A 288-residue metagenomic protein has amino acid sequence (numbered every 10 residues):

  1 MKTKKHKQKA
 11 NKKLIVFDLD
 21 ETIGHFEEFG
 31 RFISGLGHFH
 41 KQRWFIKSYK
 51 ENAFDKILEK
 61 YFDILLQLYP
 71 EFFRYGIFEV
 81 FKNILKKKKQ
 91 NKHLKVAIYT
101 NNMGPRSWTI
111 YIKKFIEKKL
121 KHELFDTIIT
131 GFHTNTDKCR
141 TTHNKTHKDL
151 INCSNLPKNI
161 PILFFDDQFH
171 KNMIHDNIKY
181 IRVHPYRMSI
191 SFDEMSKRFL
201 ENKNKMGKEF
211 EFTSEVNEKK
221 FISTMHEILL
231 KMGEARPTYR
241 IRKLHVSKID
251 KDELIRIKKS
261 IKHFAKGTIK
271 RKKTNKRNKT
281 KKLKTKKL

Functional and structural regions predicted by a protein language model:
M1-K4, L66, P237, K251: Long, low-complexity, intrinsically disordered N-terminal extensions of eukaryotic proteins, enriched
K2, A10-N135: Alpha-helical substrate-recognition element adjacent to the catalytic core
K2-K9, C153-L156: A short acidic-Thr-Gly-centered motif at the start of a beta-strand
K7-F29, L163-D166, H170-D176, Y180-V183: Hydrophobic, aliphatic-enriched repeat segments that assemble into extended interaction scaffolds in large eukaryotic
P105-K276, K281, K286: C-terminal cap/substrate-recognition subdomain and adjoining C-terminal extension of metal-dependent phosphatase-like
